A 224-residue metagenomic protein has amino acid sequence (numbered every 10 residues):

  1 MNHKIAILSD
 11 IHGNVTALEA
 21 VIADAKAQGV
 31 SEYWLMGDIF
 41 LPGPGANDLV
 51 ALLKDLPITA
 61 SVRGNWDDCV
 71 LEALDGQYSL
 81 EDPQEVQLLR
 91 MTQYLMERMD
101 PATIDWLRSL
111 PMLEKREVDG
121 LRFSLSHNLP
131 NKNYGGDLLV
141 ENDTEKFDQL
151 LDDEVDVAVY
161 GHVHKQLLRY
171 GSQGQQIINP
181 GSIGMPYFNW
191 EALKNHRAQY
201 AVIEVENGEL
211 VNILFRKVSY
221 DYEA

Functional and structural regions predicted by a protein language model:
M1-A6, K115-S124, S172-Q175, E209-V211: Beta-strand-turn-beta hairpins that frame and shape the catalytic cleft of phosphate-ester-processing enzymes
M1-T59: N-terminal active-site segment of His-dependent metallophosphoesterases
L8-S9, Y33-D38, P42, A60-N65 (+3 more regions): Active-site neighborhood of phospho(di)ester-bond hydrolases with catalytic His/Asp-centered motifs
H12-A17, L41-P44, W66-L71, V159-G171 (+1 more regions): Active-site environment of divalent metal-dependent phosphoester hydrolases
L56-K115, L138-E154: Active-site neighborhood of divalent metal-dependent phosphoester bond hydrolases
L113-E141: Divalent-metal (Mg2+/Mn2+/Ca2+)-assisted nucleotide/phosphate chemistry catalytic cores
T144-G171, Q175-P180: Anionic-ligand binding region
Y170-A224: Acidic, His/Gly-rich catalytic cores of divalent-metal-dependent hydrolytic chemistry
